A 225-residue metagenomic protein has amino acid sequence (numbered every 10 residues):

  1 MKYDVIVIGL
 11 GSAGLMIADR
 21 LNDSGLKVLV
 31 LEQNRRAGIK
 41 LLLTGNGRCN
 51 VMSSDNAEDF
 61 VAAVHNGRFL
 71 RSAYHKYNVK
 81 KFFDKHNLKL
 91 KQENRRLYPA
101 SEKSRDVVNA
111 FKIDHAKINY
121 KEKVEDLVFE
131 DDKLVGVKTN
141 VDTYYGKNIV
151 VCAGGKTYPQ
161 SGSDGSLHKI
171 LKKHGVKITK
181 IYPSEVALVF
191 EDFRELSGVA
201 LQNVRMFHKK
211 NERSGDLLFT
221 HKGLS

Functional and structural regions predicted by a protein language model:
M1-A13, L29: Beta1/beta-strand and adjacent pyrophosphate-binding region of the FAD-binding site in flavoprotein oxidoreductases
I6, H75-H86, N94-D114, D216-S225: An accessory alpha-helical subdomain
I6, N22-N46: Glycine-rich FAD pyrophosphate-binding loop
L10, Q33, P183: Cofactor-binding loop segments of dinucleotide-utilizing enzymes, especially the Rossmann-like FAD- and NAD(P)+-binding
N46-N94: Glycine-rich active-site loop/strand segments that organize a redox cofactor
A63-G67, D84-A110, N148, C152-Q160: Helix-loop-beta segment of a Rossmann-like dinucleotide-binding subdomain
R105-D106, F111-S225: Predominantly flavin-linked oxidoreductase catalytic cores and closely associated redox partners
